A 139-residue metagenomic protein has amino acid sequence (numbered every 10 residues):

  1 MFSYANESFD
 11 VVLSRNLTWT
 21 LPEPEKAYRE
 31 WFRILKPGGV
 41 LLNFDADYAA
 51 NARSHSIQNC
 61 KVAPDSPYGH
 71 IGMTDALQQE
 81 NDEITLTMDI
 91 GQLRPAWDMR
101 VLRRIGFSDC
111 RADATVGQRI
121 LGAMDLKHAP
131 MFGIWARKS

Functional and structural regions predicted by a protein language model:
M1-F2, K26, A49: Class I SAM-dependent methyltransferase SAM/SAH-binding core
M1-V12: A short acidic, Gly/Pro-enriched loop at the edge of an enzyme's catalytic core that lines a small-molecule cofactor
E7, I105, K127: Structured loop/turn residues at beta-strand edges in well-structured enzyme cores
V11-P24: A short SAM/SAH-binding and catalytic strip from SAM-dependent methyltransferases
P22, K36, K138: Short conserved AdoMet
E25-V40: A short glycine-rich, Lys/Arg-flanked "PGG" loop and its adjoining helix->strand segment in the class I
F44-M124: C-terminal alpha-helical "lid/dimerization" subdomain adjacent to the S-adenosyl-L-methionine
K127-W135: Short hydrophobic/aromatic beta-strand or adjacent loop that forms the aromatic wall/cage of a ligand/substrate-binding
